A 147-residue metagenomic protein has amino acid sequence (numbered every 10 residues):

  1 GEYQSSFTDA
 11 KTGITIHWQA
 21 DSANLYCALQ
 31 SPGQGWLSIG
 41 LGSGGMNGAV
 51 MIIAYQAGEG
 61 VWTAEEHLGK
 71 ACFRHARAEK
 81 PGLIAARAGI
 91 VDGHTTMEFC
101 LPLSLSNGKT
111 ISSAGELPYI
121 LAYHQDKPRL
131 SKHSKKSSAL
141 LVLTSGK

Functional and structural regions predicted by a protein language model:
G1-F7, S43-T63, S106-K147: Acidic/polar low-complexity flexible segments
T8-H17, G48-I52, A76-R87, S106: Short small/polar-residue motifs
A10-L68: Surface-exposed, glycine/proline- and aromatic-rich loop segments on solvent-exposed faces across compartments
T15-H17, Y26-A28, T96-C100, P118-I120: Beta-strand secondary-structure signal
Q30-P32, G42, C100-P102, A122-H124: Structured loops at beta-to-helix junctions and adjacent beta-edge loops in soluble globular domains
G35, G48, I84, G93-T95 (+2 more regions): Residues that flank catalytic or metal-binding motifs in active/ligand-binding sites
G35-S38, A71-R74, Q125-K135: Short, surface-exposed beta-strand/loop "edge" segments at domain boundaries and coil↔beta transitions
A64-G108: Structured beta-strand segments within beta-sheet-rich domains
